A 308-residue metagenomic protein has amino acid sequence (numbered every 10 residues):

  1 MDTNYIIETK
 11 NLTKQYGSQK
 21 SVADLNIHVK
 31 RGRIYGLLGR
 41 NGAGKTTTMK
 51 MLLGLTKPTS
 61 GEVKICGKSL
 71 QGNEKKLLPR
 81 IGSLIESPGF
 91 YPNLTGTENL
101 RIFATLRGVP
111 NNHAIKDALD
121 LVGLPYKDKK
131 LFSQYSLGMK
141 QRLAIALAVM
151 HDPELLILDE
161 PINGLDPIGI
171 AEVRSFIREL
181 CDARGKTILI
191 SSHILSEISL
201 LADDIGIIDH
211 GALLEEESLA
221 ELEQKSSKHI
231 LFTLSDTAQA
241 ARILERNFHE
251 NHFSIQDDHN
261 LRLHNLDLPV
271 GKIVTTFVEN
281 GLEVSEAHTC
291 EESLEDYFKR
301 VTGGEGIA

Functional and structural regions predicted by a protein language model:
M1-Y5, G304-A308: Short, Lys/Arg-enriched, disordered terminal segments
D2, T95, G138, E223-K225 (+1 more regions): Short coil/turn motifs at beta-sheet boundaries
N4-T9, K14-I190, L195-D209, L213-E215: ABC transporter nucleotide-binding domains
T13, T97, L121, L195 (+4 more regions): Alpha-helix N-cap/helix-start and coil->helix boundary motif
L78, L100-R101, K116-L119, A171 (+5 more regions): Generic structural signal for individual residues within well-ordered alpha-helical segments across diverse proteins
T105-G108, G303-I307: Non-catalytic alpha-helical coupling and interface elements of nucleotide-dependent molecular machines and regulators
S175-H264: ABC transporter nucleotide-binding domain
K228-V301, A308: Short, charged/small-residue-rich alpha-helical element at the C-terminal edge of ABC transporter nucleotide-binding
